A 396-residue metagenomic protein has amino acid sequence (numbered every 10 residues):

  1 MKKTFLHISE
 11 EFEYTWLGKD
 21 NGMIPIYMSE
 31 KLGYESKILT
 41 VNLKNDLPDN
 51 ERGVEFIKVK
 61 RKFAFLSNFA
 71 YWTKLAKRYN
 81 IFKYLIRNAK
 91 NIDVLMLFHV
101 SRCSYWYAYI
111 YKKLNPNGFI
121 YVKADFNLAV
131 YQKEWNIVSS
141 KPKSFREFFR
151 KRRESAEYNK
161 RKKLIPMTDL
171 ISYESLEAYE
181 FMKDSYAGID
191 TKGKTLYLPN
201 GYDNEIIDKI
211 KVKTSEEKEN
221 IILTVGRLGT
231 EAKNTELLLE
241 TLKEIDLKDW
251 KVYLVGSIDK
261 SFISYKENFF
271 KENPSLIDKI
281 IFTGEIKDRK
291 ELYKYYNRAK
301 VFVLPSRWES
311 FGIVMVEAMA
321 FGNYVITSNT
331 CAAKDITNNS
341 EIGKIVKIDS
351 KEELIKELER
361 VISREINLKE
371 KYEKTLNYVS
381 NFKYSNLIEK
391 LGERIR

Functional and structural regions predicted by a protein language model:
I8-I26, L97-S101, T230-K233: A short, glycine/small-residue-rich beta-strand->loop->alpha-helix junction that serves as a flexible
K44, E154-K194, Y202-N204: A short, active-site helix/loop in glycosyltransferases that binds the activated sugar's phosphate group
I110-L114, S140-I171: Membrane-proximal helix-turn-helix segments that form the acceptor-binding/catalytic region of lipid-linked
K266-I286: Nucleotide-activated donor-binding/catalytic signature segment of Leloir-type glycosyltransferases, i.e., the conserved
Y293-A299: Short alpha-helical donor nucleotide-sugar binding micro-motif in glycosyltransferases
R307: Aromatic "clamp/platform" in nucleotide-sugar-dependent glycosyltransferases that forms part of the donor/acceptor
Y324-T327: Short hydrophobic beta-strand element within catalytic cores of glycosyltransferases and related nucleotide-activated
N339-S340, K344-E352, R360-I366: Conserved acidic donor-binding segment of nucleotide-sugar-dependent glycosyltransferases
